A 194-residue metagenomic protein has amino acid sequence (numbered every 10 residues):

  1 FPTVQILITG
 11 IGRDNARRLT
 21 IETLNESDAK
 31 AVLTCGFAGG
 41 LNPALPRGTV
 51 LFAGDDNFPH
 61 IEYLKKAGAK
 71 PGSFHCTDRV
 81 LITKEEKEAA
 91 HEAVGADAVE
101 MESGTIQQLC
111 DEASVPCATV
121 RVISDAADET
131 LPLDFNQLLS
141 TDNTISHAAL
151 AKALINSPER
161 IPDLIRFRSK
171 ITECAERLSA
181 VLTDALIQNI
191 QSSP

Functional and structural regions predicted by a protein language model:
F1-P194: Glycine-rich phosphate- or other oxyanion-binding loops that anchor nucleotides, phosphorylated ligands
